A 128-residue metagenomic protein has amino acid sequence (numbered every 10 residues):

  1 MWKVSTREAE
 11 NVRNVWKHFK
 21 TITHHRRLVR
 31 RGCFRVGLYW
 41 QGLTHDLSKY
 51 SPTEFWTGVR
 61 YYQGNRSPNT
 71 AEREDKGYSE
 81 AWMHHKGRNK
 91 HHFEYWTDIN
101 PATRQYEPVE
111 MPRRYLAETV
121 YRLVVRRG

Functional and structural regions predicted by a protein language model:
M1-G128: Metal-dependent phosphohydrolase cores
